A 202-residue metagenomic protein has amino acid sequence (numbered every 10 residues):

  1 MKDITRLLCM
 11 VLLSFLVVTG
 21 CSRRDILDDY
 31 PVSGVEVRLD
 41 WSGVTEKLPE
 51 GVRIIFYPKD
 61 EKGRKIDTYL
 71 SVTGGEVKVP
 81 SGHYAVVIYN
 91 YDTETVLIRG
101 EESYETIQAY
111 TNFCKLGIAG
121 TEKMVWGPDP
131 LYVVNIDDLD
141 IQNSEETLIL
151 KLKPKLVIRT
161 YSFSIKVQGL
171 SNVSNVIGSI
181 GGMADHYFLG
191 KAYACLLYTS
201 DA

Functional and structural regions predicted by a protein language model:
M1-L8: Bacterial N-terminal signal peptides that target proteins for export
C9-L16: Bacterial N-terminal signal peptides
T19-G20: C-terminal motif of bacterial Sec signal peptides marking the signal peptidase cleavage site
I26-V44, K153-K166: A short, Gly/Thr-enriched small/hydrophobic beta-strand-prone motif that recurs across taxa
V35-K78: Start-of-domain marker
E46-D60, L170-L196: Short, ordered, surface-exposed loop/turn motifs in non-cytosolic proteins
R64-L156: Short, low-hydrophobicity acidic/polar segments
Y198-A202: Conserved small/polar residues in nucleotide/adenosyl-binding loops
